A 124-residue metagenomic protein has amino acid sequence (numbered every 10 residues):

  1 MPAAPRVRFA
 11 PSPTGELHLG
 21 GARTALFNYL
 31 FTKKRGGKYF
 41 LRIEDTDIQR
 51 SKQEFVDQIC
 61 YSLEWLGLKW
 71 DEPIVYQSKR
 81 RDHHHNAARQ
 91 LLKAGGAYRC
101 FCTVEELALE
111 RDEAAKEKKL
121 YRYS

Functional and structural regions predicted by a protein language model:
M1-K119: N-terminal Rossmann-like or analogous alpha/beta NTP/dinucleotide-binding catalytic cores that position adenine
R122-S124: Short, intrinsically disordered, charge-balanced linker/junction segments flanking boundaries in proteins
